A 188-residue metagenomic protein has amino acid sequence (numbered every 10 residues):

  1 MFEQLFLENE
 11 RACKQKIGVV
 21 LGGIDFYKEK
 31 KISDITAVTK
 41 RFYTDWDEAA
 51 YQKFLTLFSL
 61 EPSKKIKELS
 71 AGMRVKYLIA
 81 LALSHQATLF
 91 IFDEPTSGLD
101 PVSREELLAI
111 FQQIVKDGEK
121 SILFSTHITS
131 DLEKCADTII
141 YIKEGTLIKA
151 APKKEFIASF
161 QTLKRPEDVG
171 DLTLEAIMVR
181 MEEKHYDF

Functional and structural regions predicted by a protein language model:
M1-A12: ABC ATPase NBD Q-loop/coupling interface
V19-Y77: ABC-family P-loop ATPase nucleotide-binding domains
F90-E94: Catalytic Walker B motif of ABC-type/P-loop ATPase nucleotide-binding domains
P101-S103: Helix N-cap at the start of a conserved alpha-helix in ABC-type nucleotide-binding domains
E105-D117: Helical segment within the ABC ATPase nucleotide-binding domain
E119-I128: Conserved H-loop
